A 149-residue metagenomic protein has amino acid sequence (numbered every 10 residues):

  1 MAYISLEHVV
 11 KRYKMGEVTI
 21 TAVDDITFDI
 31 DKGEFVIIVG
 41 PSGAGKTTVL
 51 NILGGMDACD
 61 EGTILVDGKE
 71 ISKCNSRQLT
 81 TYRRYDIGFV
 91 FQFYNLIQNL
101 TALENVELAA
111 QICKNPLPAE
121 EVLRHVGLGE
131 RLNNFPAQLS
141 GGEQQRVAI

Functional and structural regions predicted by a protein language model:
A2-I149: ABC family nucleotide-binding domain
